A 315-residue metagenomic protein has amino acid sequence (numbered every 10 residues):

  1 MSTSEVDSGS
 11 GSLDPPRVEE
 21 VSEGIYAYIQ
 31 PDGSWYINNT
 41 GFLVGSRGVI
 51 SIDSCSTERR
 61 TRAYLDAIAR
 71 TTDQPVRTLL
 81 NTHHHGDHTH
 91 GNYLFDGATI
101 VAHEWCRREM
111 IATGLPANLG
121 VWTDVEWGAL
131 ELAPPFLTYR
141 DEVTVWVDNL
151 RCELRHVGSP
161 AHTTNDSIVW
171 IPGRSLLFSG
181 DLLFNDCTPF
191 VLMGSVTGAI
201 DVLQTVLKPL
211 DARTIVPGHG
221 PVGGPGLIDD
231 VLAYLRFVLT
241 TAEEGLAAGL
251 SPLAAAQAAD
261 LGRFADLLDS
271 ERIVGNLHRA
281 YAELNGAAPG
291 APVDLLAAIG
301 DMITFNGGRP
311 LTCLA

Functional and structural regions predicted by a protein language model:
S2-I25, R151: N-terminal amphipathic/basic leader segments beginning at the initiator methionine
V18-A67, S167-G180: Conserved beta-strand hairpin/beta-sheet module of binuclear metal-dependent hydrolase folds, prominently
E19-V21, L43, E142-V147, P217: Short acidic-hydrophobic surface loop/beta-edge motif
G24, L43, D53, I68 (+10 more regions): Divalent metal-coordination and catalytic microenvironments
G48-I50, S54-E58, T144, R151-E153 (+1 more regions): Metallo-beta-lactamase
R59-R62, D66-V147, T164: Active-site HxH/HxHxD metal-binding segment of metal-dependent hydrolases
A242-A255: Short, charged, surface-exposed loops that flank catalytic or proteolytic processing sites
P252-A315: C-terminal regulatory/interaction regions
